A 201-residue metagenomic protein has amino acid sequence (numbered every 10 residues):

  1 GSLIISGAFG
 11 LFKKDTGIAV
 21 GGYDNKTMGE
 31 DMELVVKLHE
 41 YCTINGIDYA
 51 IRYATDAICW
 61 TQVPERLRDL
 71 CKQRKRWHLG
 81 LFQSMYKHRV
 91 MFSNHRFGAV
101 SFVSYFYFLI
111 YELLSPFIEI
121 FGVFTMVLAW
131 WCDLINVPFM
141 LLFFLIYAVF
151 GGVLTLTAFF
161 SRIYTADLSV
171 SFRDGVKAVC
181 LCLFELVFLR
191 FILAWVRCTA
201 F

Functional and structural regions predicted by a protein language model:
G1-M28, C42, K75-F82, Y86: Long helical/loop segments within the catalytic core of UDP-sugar-dependent glycosyltransferases, especially the large
F9, E30-E33, K37, F106 (+1 more regions): Catalytic core and acceptor-binding pocket of nucleotide-sugar-dependent glycosyltransferases
T16, T27-R52: A short, conserved alpha-helix in the catalytic core of glycosyltransferases
Y49-D69: Active-site donor/metal-binding and catalytic loop motifs of nucleotide-sugar-dependent glycosylation enzymes
R68-M91, T125, L156-F159, A200: Catalytic core of nucleotide-sugar-dependent glycosyltransferases
H95-Y111: Membrane-water interface at loop-to-transmembrane-helix junctions
Y107-F201: Membrane-embedded multi-pass helical conduit in multi-pass membrane proteins, especially envelope-biosynthetic
